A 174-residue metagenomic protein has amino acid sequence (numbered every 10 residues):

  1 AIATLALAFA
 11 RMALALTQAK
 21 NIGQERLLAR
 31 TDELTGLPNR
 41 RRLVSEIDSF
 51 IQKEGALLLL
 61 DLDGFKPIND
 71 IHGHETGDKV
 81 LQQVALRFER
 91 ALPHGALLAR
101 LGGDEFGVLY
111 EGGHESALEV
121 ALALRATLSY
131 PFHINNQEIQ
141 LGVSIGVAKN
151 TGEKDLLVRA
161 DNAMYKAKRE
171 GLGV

Functional and structural regions predicted by a protein language model:
I2-E33, R41-E54, K154: Signal-transducing coiled-coil linker helices
A10, T31-L34, L60, V143 (+1 more regions): Single, functionally critical "micro-switch" positions that shape active/binding sites and transmembrane helices
L27-R30, N39-A56, D63-P93, A99-L122 (+2 more regions): Conserved long alpha-helical elements within nucleotide-processing catalytic cores of c-di-GMP signaling and class III
G36, L58, A99, I139-L141: Residues that recognize and position ribonucleotide moieties
L98, A123, H133, Q137 (+1 more regions): Cyclic nucleotide signaling catalytic output domains
F106, L128-S129: Conserved catalytic/coupling elements of P-loop NTPase cores
V108, L141-V143: HATPase_c (GHKL) ATP-binding subdomain of two-component histidine kinases
